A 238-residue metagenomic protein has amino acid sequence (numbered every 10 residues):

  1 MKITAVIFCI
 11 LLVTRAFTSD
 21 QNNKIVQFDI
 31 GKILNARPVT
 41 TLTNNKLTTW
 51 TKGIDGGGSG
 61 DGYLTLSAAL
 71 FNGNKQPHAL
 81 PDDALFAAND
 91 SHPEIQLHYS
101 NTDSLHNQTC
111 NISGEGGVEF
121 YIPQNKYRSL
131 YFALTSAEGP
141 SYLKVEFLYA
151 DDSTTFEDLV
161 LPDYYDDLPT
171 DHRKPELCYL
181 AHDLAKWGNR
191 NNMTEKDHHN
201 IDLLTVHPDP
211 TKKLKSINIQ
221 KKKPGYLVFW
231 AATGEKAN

Functional and structural regions predicted by a protein language model:
M1-Q21: Bacterial Sec-dependent N-terminal signal peptides
S19-N238: N-terminal/edge-of-domain interface segments
